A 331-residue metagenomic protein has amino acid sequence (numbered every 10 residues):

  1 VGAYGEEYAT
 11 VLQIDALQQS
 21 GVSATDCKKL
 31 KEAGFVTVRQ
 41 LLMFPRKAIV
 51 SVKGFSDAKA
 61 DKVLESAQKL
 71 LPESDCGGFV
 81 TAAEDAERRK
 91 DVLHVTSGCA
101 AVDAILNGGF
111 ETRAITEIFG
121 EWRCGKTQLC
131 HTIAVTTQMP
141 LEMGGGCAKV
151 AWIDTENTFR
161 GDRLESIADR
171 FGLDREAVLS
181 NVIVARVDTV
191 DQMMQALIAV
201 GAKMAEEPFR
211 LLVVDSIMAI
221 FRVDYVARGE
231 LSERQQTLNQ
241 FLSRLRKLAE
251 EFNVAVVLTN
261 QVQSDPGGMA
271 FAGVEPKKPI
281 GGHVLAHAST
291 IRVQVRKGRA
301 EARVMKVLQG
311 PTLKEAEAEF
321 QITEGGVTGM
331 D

Functional and structural regions predicted by a protein language model:
V1-F79: Compact, charge-rich alpha-helical regulatory domains located at protein termini
D26-K29, A48, K53, V63-A177: The Walker A/P-loop phosphate-binding site
L41, V102, I118, L164 (+5 more regions): Residue-level signature of catalytic and energy-coupling elements of molecular machines, predominantly ATP/GTP-dependent
R46, T155-N157, S216-A219, Q261-S264 (+1 more regions): Short, ordered loop/turn segments at secondary-structure junctions
T96-C99, D103, T112, T127-Q128 (+5 more regions): Amphipathic alpha-helical transducer elements in NTP-driven molecular machines
G120, D154, R186, S216 (+3 more regions): Flexible glycine-/small-residue-rich
G145-S232: Conserved inter-motif catalytic segment of the P-loop NTP-binding fold
Q235-D331: Phosphate-binding/switch region of NTP-binding enzymes
